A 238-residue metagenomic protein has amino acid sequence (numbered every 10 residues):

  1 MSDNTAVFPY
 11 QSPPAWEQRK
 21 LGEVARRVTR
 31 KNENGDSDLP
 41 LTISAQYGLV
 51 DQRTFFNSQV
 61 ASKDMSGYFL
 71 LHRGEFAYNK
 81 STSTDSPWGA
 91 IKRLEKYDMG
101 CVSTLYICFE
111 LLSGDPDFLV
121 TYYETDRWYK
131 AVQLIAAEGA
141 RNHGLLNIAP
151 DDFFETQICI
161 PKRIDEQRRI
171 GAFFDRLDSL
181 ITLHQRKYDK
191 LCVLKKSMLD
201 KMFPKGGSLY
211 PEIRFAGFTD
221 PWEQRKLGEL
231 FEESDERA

Functional and structural regions predicted by a protein language model:
M1-A238: Feature detects amphipathic, helix-rich regulatory segments
